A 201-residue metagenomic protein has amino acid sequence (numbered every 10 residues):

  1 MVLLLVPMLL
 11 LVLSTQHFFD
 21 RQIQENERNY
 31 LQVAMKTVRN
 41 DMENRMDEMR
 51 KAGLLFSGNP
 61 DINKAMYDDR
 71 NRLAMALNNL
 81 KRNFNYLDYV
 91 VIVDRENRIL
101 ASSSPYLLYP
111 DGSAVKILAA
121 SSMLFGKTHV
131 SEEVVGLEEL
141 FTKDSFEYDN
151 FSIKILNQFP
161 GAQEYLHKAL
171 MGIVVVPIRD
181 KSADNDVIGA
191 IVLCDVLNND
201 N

Functional and structural regions predicted by a protein language model:
L3-D68, N79-D88, R95, S131 (+2 more regions): Juxtamembrane extracytoplasmic/periplasmic/luminal helical "stalk" adjacent to the first N-terminal
N44, L124, G136, L140: Mobile, glycine-rich extracellular loop/lid and propeptide segments that shape or gate substrate/ligand access
F56-S57, A101-S103: Hydrophobic aliphatic residues
Y67-Y86, E96, S104-T128, Y148-G172 (+1 more regions): Solvent-exposed, extracytoplasmic
V93, E138-F141, D149: A hydrophobic alpha-helix/topogenic segment detector that preferentially activates on transmembrane helices
V93-I99: Short acidic/glycine-rich beta-turn/loop cap or linker motifs at sensory/regulatory domain boundaries that couple input
